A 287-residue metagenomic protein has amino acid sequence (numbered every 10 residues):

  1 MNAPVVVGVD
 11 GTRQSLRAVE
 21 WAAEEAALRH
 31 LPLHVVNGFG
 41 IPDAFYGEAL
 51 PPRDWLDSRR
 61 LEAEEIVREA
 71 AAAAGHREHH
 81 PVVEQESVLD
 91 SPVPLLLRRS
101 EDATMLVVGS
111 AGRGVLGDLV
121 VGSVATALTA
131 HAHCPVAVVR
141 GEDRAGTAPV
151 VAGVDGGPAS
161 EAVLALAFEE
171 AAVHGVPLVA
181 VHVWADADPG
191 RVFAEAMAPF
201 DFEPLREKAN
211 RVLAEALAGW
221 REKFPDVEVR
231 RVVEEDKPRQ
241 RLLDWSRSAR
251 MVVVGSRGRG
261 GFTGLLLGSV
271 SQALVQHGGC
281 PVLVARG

Functional and structural regions predicted by a protein language model:
M1, Q14, R53-D57, A72-L106 (+2 more regions): Structural beta-alpha unit
M1-R53, A148-F200, R221-F224, E228-V232: Small/aliphatic-rich secondary-structure junction motif
V19, E24-L28, V93-R144, R247-G287: Gly/Ser-rich helix-loop-strand patches that form or flank binding pockets for ribonucleotide-derived cofactors
G38, E86-D90, V139, V181-V183 (+2 more regions): Conserved beta-strand termini and adjacent loop/short-helix elements that scaffold enzyme active sites in alpha/beta
R53-E65, P199-R211: A short acidic, glycine-rich active-site loop that binds or catalyzes chemistry on phosphate/adenosine moieties
V82-E84, P135, P177, E228-R230 (+1 more regions): Conserved beta-strand segments of alpha/beta enzyme cores
A214: Donor-nucleotide binding loops and adjacent catalytic segments primarily of GT-B fold Leloir glycosyltransferases
